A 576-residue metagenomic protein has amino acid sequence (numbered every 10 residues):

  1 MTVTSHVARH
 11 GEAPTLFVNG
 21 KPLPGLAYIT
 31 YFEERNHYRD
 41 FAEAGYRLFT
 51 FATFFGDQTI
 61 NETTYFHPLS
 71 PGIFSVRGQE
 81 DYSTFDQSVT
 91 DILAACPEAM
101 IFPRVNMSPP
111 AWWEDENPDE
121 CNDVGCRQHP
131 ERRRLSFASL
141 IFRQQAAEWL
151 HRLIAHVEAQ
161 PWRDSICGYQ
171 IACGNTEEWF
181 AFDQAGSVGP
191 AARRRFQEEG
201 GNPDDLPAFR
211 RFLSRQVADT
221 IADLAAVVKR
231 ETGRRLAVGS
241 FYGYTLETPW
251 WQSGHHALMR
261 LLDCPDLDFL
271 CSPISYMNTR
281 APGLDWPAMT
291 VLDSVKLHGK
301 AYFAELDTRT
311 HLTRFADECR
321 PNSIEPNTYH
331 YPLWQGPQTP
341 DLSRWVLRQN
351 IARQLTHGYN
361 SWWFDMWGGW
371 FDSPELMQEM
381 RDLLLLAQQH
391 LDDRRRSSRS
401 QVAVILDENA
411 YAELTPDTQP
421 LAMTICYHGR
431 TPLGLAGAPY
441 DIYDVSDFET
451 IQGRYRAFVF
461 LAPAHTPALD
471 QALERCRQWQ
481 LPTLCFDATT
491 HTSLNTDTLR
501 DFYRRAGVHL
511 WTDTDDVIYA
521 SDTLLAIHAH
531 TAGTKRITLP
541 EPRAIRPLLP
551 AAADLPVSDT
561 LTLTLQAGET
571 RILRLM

Functional and structural regions predicted by a protein language model:
M1-E43, D393: N-terminal carbohydrate-binding accessory modules
P22-Y31, E62-S83, Q128-E148, P203-A218 (+6 more regions): The substrate-binding groove and active-site-proximal loops of carbohydrate-active enzymes, especially glycoside
P24-Y28, F49-F51, I101-V105, C167-I171 (+4 more regions): Hydrophobic faces of well-ordered beta-strands that scaffold small-molecule active sites in alpha/beta enzyme cores
T30-E43, P249-D263, S343-I351, F448: Short, acidic/polar
R35-C126, T220-E231: Aromatic-lined substrate-binding rim segments of carbohydrate-active enzymes
Y38-G45, V89-P97, P161, M259-P265 (+1 more regions): Acidic (Asp/Glu)-rich catalytic clusters
N106-S108, W113-T279, D285-V291: Polysaccharide-binding and catalytic clefts of secreted carbohydrate-active enzymes
R230, R234-R235, L270, S275-M576: Carbohydrate-binding surfaces of carbohydrate-active enzymes
